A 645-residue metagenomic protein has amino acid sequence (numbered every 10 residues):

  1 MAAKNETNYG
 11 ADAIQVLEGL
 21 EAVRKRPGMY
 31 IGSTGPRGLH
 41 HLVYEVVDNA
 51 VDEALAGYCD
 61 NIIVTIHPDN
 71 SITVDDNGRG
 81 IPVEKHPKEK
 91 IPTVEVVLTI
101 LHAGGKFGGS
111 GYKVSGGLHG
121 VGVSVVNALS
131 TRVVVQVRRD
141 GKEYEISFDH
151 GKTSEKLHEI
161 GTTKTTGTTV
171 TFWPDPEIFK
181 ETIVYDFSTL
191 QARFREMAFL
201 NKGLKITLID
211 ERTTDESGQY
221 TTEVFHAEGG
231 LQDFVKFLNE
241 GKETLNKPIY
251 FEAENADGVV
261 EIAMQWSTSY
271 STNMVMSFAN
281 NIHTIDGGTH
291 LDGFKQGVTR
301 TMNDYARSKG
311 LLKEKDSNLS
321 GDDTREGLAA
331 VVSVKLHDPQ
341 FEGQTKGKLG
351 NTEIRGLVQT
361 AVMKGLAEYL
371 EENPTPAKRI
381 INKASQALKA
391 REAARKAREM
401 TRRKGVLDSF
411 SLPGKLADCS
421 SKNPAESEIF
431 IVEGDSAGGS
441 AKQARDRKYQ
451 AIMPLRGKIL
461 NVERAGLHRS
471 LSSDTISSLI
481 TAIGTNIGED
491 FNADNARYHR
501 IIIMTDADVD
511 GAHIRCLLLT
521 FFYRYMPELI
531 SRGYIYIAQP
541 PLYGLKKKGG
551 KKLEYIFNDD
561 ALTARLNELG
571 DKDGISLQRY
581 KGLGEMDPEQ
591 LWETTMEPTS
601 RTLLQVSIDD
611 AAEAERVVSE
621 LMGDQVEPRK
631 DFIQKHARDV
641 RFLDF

Functional and structural regions predicted by a protein language model:
M1-D12, L20, Y44, D52-A54 (+11 more regions): GHKL-family ATPase ATP-binding module
K25-Y44: Conserved short strand/loop->alpha-helix "switch" segment adjacent to the catalytic nucleotide/phosphoryl-transfer site
S33, E84-E89, H290, G321 (+1 more regions): Conserved, non-catalytic sequence blocks in retroelement Pol enzymes and Pol-derived host proteins
D52-E53, G80-I81, V509-D510: Residues immediately C-terminal
I81-G104: Short conserved segment of the HATPase_c
K389, A393-D408, N423-E428, G439 (+3 more regions): C-terminal interaction appendages of subunits in large macromolecular complexes
